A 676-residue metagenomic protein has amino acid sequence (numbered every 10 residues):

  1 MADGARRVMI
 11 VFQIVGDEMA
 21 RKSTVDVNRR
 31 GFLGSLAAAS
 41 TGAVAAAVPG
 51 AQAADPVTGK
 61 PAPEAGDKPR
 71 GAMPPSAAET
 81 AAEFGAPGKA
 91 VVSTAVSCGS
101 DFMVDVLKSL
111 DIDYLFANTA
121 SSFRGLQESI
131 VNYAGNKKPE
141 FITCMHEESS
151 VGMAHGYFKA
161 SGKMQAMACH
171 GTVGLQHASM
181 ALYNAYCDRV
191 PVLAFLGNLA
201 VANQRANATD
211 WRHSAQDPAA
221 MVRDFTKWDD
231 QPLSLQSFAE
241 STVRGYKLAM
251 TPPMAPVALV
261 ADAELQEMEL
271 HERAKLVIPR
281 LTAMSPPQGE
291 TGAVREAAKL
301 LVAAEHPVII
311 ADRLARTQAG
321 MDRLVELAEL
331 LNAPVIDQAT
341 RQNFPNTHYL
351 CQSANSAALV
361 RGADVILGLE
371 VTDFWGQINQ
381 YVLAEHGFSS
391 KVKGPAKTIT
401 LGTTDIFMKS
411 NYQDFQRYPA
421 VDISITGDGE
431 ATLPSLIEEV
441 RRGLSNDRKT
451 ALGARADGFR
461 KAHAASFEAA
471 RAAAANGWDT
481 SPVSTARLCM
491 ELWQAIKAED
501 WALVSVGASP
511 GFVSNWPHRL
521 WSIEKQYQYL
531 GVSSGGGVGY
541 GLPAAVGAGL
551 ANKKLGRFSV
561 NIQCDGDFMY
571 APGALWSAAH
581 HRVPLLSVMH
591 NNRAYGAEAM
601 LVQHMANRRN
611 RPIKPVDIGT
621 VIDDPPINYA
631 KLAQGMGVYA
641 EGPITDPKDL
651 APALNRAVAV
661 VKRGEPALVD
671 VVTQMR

Functional and structural regions predicted by a protein language model:
M1-V27: N-terminal secretory signal peptides
R21-V25, G34, A38-G42, A51-R448 (+3 more regions): N-terminal alpha/beta PP-like core and its mobile active-site loop of ThDP/TPP-dependent enzymes
G50, V440-L444, E499-D500, I523-K525 (+1 more regions): Short helix-capping/linker segments at secondary-structure and domain boundaries
G66-T94, Q236, V260, P395-A508 (+3 more regions): Phosphate/pyrophosphate-binding active-site segments
S100-M103, K108, L126-I130, G458-A548: Active-site diphosphate/adenylate-binding microenvironment
L115, I309, V335, L492 (+3 more regions): Conserved hydrophobic/aromatic pocket- or pore-lining residues that grip, position, or stack substrates in active sites
A181-Y186, Y246-K247, A495, L575-R582 (+1 more regions): Short amphipathic alpha-helices and their capping/turn segments at secondary-structure boundaries
N203-H213, V360-G362, L433, N515-M675: Thiamine diphosphate
